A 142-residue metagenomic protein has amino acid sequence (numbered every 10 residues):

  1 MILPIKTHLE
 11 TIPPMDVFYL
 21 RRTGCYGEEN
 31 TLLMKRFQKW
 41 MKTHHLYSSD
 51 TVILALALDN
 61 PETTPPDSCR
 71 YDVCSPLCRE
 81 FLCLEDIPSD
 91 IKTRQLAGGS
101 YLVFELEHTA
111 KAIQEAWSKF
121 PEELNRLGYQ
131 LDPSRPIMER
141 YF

Functional and structural regions predicted by a protein language model:
M1-F142: A solvent-exposed interaction/effector surface
